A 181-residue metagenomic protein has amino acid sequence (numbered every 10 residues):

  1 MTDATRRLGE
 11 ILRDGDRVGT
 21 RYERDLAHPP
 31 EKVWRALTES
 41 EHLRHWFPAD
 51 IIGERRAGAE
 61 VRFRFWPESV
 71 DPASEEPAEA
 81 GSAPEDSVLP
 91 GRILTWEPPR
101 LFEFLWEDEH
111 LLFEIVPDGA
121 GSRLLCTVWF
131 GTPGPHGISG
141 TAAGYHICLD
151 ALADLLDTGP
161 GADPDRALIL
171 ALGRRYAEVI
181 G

Functional and structural regions predicted by a protein language model:
M1-I52: Hydrophobic ligand-binding cavity/cleft-lining segments
T2-T5, F130-G181: A conserved amphipathic terminal alpha-helix motif
T5-R6, V88, G119: Charge-dense, helix-prone N-terminal extensions
G19, L101-D154: Beta-strand/loop substructures that line and gate deep hydrophobic ligand-binding cavities in soluble
R21, E41-V88, P164-A171: Short beta-edge strand/loop motif at the mouth of beta-sheet-based domains
E23-R24, D50, L89-T95, H110-P117: Hydrophobic/aromatic beta-strand elements that line small-molecule binding cavities or substrate pockets in beta-rich
P30-E31, E54-R56, L94-P99, I115-R123: A short, structured loop/turn motif at beta-sheet edges
V33, L43, V61, I93 (+3 more regions): Hydrophobic pocket/interface hotspot
